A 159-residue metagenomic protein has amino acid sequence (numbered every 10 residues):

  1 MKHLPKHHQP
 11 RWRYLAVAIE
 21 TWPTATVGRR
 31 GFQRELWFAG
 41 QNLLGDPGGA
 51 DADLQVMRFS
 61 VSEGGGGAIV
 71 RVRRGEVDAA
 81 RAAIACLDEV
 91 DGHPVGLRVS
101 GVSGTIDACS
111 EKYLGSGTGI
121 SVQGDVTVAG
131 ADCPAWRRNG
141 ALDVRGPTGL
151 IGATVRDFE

Functional and structural regions predicted by a protein language model:
K2-K6: Short beta-strand/turn micro-motifs at beta-sheet edges
H7, W12, A18-F59: Surface-exposed, low-hydrophobicity interaction/linker segments
G40, A85-V95: A common structural junction motif
V61-I69: The conserved glycine-aromatic submotif of the RRM
R71-V77: Helix N-cap motif at beta-to-alpha junctions
A80-A83: Hydrophobic side chains in well-ordered alpha-helices
H93-I106: Conserved beta-strand -> loop -> alpha-helix junction used to position metal-binding or nucleic-acid-contacting
G104-E159: C-terminal low-complexity, charged extensions that often adopt amphipathic alpha-helices
